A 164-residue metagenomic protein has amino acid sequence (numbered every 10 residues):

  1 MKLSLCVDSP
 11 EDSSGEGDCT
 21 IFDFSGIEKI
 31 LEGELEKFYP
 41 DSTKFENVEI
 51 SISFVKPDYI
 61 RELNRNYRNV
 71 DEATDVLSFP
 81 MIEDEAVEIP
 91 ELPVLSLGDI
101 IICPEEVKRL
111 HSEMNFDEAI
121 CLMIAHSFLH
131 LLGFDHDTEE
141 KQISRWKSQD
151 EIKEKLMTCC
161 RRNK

Functional and structural regions predicted by a protein language model:
M1-C121, L129-K164: An acidic/histidine-cluster motif and surrounding catalytic segment that typifies divalent-metal-assisted enzyme active
